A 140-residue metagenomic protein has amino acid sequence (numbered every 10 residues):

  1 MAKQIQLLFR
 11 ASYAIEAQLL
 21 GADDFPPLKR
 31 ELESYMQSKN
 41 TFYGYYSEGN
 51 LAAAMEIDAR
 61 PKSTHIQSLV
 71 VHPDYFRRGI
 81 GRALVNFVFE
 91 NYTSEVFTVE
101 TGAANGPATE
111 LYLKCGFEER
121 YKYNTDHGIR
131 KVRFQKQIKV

Functional and structural regions predicted by a protein language model:
Q6-E33: Conserved GNAT-fold acetyl-CoA-binding loop/helix
L32-G44, H65: A short helix-loop-beta-strand connector motif used in the catalytic cores of GNAT acetyltransferases and, in some
G44, N50-D58, H65-V70: Conserved beta-strand in the GNAT
S68-V71, R77-E90, E110-K114: Conserved acetyl-CoA-binding loop-helix of GNAT-fold acetyltransferases
F76, V99-T109, T125-R130: Conserved beta-strand-loop-alpha-helix junction that forms the acyl-donor binding cleft
V85, N91-A103: Conserved GNAT acetyl-CoA-binding A-motif
L113-Y121: Conserved acetyl-CoA-binding loop of GNAT-fold acetyltransferases
